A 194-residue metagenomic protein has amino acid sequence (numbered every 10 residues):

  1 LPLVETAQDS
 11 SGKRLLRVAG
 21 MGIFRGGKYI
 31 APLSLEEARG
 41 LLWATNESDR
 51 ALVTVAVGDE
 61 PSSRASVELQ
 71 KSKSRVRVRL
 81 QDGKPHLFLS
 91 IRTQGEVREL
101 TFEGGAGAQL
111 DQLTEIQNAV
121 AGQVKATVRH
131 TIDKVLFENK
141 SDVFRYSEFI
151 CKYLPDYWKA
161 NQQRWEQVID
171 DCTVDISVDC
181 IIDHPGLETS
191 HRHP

Functional and structural regions predicted by a protein language model:
L1-P194: Membrane-proximal alpha-helical signals and transmembrane carboxylates
